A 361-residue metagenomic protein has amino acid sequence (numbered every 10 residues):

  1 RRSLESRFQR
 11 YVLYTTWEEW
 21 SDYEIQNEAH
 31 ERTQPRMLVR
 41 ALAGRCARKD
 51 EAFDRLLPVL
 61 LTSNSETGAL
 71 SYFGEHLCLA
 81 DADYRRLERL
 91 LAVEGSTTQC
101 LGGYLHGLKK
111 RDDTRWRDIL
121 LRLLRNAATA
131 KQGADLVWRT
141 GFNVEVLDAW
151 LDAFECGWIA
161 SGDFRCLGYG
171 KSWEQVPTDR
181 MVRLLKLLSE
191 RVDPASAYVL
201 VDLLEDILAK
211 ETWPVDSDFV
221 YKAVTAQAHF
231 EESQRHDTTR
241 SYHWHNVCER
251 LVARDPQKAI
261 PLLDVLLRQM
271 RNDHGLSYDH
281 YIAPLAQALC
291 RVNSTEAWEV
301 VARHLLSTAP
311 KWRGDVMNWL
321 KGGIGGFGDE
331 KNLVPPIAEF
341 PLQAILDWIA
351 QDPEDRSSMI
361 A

Functional and structural regions predicted by a protein language model:
R1-A361: Non-catalytic all-alpha helical scaffold/repeat segments
